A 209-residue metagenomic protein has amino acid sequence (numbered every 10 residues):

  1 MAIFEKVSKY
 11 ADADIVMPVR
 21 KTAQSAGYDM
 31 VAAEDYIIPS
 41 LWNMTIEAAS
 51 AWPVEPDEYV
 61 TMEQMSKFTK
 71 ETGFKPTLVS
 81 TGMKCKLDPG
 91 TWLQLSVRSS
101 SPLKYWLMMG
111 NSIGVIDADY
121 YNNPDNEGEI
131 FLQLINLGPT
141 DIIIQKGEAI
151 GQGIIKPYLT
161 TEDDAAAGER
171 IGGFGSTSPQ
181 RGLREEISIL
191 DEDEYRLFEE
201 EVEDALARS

Functional and structural regions predicted by a protein language model:
M1-S209: DUTPase catalytic domain/fold
